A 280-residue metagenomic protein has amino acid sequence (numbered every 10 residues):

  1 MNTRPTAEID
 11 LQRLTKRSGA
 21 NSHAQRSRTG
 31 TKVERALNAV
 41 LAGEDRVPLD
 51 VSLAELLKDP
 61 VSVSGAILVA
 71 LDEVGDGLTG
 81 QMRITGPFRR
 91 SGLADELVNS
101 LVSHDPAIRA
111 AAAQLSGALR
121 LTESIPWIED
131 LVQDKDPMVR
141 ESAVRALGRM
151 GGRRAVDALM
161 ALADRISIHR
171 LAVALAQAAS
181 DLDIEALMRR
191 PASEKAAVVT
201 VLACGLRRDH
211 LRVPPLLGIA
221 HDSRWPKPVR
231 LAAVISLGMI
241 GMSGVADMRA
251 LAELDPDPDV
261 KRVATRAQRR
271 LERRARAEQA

Functional and structural regions predicted by a protein language model:
M1-D95, R262, R269, A280: N-terminal alpha-helical scaffold/docking segments in eukaryotic complex subunits
D50-A54, S62-L68, Q81, T85-L101 (+7 more regions): Amphipathic alpha-helical scaffolding segments comprising HEAT/armadillo-like alpha-solenoid repeats
G65-R83, P106-A118, E141-A146: Non-membrane alpha-helical segments in proteins
L68, A112-A113, E129, A143-V144 (+6 more regions): Hydrophobic core positions within HEAT/HEAT-like alpha-solenoid repeats
Q81, R109, R140, I168-A172 (+4 more regions): Residue-level detector of extended alpha-helical repeat arrays and alpha-solenoid scaffolds
K227, L231-A280: Long, ordered, amphipathic alpha-helical scaffolds
